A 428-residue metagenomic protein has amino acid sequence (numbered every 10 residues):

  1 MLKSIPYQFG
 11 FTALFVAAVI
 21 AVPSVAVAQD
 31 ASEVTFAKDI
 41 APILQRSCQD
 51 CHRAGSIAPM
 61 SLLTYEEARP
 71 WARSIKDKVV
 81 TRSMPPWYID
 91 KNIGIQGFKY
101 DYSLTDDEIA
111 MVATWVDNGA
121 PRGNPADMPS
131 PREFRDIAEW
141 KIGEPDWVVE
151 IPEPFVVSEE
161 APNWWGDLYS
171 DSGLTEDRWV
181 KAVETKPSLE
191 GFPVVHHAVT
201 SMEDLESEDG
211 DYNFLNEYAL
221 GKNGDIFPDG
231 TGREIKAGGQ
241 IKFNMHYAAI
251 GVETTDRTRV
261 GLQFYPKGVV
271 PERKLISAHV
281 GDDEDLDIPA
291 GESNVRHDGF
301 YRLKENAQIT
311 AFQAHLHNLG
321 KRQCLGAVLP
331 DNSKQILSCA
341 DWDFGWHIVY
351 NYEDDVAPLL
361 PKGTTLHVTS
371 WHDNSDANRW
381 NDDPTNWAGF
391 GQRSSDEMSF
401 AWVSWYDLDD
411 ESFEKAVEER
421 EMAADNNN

Functional and structural regions predicted by a protein language model:
M1-Q8: N-terminal secretory signal peptides that target proteins for export/translocation
G10-P23: Bacterial N-terminal signal peptides
P23-A31, E418-N428: Basic/polar N-terminal segments that are highly enriched at the extreme N-terminus, encompassing both cleavable
A26-E176, S188-L189, P193, G238-N244: Aromatic- and Gly/Pro-enriched helix-to-coil junctions and flexible linker segments
I137-S412, R420-N428: His-enriched metal-coordination microenvironments in redox/metal-binding proteins
